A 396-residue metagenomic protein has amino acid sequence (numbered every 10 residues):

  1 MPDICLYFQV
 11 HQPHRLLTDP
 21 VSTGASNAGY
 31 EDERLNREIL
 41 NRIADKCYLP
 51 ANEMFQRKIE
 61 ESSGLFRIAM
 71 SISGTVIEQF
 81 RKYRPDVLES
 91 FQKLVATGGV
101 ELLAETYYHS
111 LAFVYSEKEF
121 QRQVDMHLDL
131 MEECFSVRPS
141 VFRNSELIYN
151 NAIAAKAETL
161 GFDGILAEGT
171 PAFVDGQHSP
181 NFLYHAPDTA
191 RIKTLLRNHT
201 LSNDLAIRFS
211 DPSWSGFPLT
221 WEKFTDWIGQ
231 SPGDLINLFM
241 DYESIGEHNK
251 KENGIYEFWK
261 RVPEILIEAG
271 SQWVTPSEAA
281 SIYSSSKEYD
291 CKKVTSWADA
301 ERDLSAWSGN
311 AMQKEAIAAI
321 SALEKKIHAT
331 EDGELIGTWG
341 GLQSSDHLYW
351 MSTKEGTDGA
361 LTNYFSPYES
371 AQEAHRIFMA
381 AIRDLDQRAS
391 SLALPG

Functional and structural regions predicted by a protein language model:
P2-L49, E60, N181-I192, L196 (+2 more regions): Active-site and substrate-binding clefts of carbohydrate-active enzymes
D3-F8, H14-S116, S140-R143, D163-E168 (+1 more regions): Short, well-structured secondary-structure segments
L16-D19, Q79-R84, V114-S116, N150-E158 (+5 more regions): A short acidic (Asp/Glu
A44-A51, F113-V124, L205, S213-T220 (+1 more regions): Phosphate/oxyanion-binding active-site loops and adjacent basic polyanion-contact surfaces
N52-Q56, L88-Q92, Q121-M131, A154 (+3 more regions): Generic structural signal for well-ordered alpha-helices, preferentially at hydrophobic/aromatic core positions
E53-M54, K82-V95, D175-P187, L219-W227: Alpha-helical scaffolding within the catalytic cores of extracellular/periplasmic polymer-degrading hydrolases
I72-S145, A190-F209, G233, Y242 (+1 more regions): Metal-dependent polysaccharide deacetylase catalytic core of the NodB/CE4 family, i.e., the active-site-bearing domain
D125-P180, S244-V262: Catalytic domains of cell-wall/extracellular-matrix polysaccharide-remodeling enzymes, centered on de-N-acetylation
